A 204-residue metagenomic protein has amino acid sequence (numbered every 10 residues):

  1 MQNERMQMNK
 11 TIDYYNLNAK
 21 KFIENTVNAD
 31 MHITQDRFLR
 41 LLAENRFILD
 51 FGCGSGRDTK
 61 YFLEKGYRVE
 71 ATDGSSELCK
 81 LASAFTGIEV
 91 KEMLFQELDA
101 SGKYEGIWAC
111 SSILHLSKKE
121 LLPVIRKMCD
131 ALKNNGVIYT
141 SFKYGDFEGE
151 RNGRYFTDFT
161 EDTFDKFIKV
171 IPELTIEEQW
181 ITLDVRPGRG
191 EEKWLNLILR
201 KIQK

Functional and structural regions predicted by a protein language model:
M1-G102, K119-P123, K127, V137-K204: Class I (Rossmann-like) S-adenosyl-L-methionine-dependent methyltransferase catalytic domain, capturing the SAM-binding
E105: Conserved acidic residues
W108-A109: A conserved beta-strand element that flanks and buttresses the S-adenosyl-L-methionine
S112: Hydrophobic adenine-recognition pocket in adenosine-nucleotide-binding enzymes
S117, L132-K133: Helix-to-beta-strand junctions that scaffold the AdoMet/dcAdoMet cofactor pocket in Class I SAM-dependent enzymes
